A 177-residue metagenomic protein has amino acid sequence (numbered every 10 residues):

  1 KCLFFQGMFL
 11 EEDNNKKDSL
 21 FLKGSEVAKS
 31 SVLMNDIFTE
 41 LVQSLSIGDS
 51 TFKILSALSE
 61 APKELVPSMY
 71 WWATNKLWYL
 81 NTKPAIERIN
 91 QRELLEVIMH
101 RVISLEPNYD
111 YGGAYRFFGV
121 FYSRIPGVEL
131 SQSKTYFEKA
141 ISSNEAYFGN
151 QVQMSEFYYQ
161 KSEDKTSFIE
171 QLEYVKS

Functional and structural regions predicted by a protein language model:
K1-R101, L105, G113-N144, Q151-Q160 (+2 more regions): Short coil/linker segments at helix-helix boundaries
N108: Peptidyl-prolyl cis-trans isomerase
